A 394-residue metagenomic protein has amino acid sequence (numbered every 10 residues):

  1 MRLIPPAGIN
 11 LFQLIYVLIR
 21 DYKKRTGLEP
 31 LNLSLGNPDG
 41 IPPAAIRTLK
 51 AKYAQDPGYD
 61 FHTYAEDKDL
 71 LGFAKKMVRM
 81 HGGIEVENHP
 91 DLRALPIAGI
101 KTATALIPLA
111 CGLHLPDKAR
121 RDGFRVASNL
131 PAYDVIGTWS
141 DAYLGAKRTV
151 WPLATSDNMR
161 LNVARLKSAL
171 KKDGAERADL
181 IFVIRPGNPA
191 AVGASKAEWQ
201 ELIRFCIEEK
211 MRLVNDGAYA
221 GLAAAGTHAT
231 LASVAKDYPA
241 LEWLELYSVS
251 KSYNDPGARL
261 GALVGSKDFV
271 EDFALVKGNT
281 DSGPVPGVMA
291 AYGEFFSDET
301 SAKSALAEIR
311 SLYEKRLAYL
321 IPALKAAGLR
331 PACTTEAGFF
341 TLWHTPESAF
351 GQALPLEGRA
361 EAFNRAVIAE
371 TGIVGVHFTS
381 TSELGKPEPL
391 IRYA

Functional and structural regions predicted by a protein language model:
R2-T102, D298: N-terminal small-domain helix-loop-helix segment of the aminotransferase-like
R20, K24, A318-I321, L342-R392: Conserved C-terminal alpha-helix-loop-beta "cap" of PLP-dependent enzymes that closes/shapes the active-site mouth
T26, E208-E209, A327, T371: Helix C-cap/helix->beta junction micro-motif
E29-N32, L246, R330-E336: Short beta-strand
Y59-E208, A220-D237, L244: Conserved core of the PLP fold type I
H89-L92, T334-F340, E388: Short Gly/Ser/Thr- and Asp/Glu-enriched loop/turn motifs at secondary-structure junctions
L95, R121, A142, D173 (+2 more regions): Conserved core segment of the aminotransferase class I/II
A307-I321, P331-A349: Conserved glycine-rich beta-strand-loop-beta hairpin in the small C-terminal domain of fold type I
